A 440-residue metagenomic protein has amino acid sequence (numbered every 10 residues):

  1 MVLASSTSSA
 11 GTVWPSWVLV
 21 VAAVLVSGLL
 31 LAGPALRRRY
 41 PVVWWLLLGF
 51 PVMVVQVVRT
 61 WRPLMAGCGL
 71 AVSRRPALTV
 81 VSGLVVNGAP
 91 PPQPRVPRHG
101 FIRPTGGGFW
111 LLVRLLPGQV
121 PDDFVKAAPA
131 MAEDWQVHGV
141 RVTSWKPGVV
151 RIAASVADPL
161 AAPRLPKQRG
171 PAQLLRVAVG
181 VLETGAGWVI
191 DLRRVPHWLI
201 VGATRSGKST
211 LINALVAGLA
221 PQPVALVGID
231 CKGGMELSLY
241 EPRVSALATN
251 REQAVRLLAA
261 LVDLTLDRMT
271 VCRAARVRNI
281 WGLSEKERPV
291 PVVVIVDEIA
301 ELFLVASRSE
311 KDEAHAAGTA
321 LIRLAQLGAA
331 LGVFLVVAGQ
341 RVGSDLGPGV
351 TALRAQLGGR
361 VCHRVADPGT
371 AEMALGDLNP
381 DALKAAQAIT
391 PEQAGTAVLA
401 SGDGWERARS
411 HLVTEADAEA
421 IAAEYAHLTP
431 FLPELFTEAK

Functional and structural regions predicted by a protein language model:
M1-A10, L70, L84-N87, E419-K440: Actinobacteria-biased recognition of intrinsically disordered, low-complexity terminal regions
M1-G49, K167-A275, P289-E372, P380-L383 (+1 more regions): P-loop NTPase catalytic phosphate-binding loop
W45-A178, G185-A186, S344: N-terminal "pre-motor" subdomain/linker immediately upstream of P-loop NTPase catalytic cores
P129-A130, R141-W145, V150, D158-R169 (+1 more regions): Conserved ATP-driven motor cores of ASCE-family P-loop NTPases powering translocation/secretion/packaging/pilus
K146-A154, R276-P289, Q340-V342: Glycine/charge-rich, flexible interdomain linkers and switch-proximal surface loops that mediate coupling
